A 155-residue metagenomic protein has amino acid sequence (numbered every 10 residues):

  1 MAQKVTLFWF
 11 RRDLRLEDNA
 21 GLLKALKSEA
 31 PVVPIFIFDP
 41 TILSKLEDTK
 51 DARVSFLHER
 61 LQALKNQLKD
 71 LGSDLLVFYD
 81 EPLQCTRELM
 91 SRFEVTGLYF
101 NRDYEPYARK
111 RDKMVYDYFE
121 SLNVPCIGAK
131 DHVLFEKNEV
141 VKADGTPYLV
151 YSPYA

Functional and structural regions predicted by a protein language model:
M1-A155: Trp/Phe/Arg-rich N-terminal binding region typifying the photolyase-homology
